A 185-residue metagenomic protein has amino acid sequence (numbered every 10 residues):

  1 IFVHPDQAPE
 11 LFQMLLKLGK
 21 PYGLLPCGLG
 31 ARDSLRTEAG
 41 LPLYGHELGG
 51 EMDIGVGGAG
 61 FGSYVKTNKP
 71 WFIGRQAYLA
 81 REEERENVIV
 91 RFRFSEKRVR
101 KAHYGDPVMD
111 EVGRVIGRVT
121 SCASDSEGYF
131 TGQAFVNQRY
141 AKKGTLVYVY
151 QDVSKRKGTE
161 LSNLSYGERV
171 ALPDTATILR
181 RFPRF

Functional and structural regions predicted by a protein language model:
F2-I89: Glycine-rich, acidic
V56-F185: Glycine-rich, small/acidic residue-mixed loop/short-helix segments
